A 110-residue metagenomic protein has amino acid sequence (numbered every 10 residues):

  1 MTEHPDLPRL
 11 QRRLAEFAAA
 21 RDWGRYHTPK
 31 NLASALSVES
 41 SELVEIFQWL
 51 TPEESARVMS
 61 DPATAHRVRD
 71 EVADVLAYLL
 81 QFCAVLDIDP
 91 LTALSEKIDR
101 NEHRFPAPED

Functional and structural regions predicted by a protein language model:
M1-D110: Flexible "arm" and connector segments at domain edges
